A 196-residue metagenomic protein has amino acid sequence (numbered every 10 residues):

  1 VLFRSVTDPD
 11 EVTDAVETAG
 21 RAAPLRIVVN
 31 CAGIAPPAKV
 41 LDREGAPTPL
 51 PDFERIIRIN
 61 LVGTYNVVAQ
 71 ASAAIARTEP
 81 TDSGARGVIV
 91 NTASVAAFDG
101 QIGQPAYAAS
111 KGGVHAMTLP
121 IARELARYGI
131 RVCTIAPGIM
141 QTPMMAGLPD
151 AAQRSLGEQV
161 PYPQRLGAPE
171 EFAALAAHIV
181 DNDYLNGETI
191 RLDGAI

Functional and structural regions predicted by a protein language model:
V1-L2: Short, small-residue-biased leader/transition segments that mark boundaries at the very start of proteins
T13, A35-E54, A73, R77-S83 (+2 more regions): Conserved mid-core segment of classical short-chain dehydrogenase/reductases
I34, A46-N66, V90, Y107 (+1 more regions): Catalytic Tyr-X3-Lys loop
R58, D150-E171: Catalytic Tyr-x(3-8)-Lys segment
A73, A122-E124: Alpha-helical segment proximal to the catalytic Tyr-Lys
S94: Residue(s) in the substrate-gating loop at a strand-loop-helix junction that position the organic substrate next
A126, R131, L185-E188: Short, small/polar-rich loop/turn modules that mediate ligand/substrate recognition or access, typified
A168-L192: C-terminal substrate-recognition "lid" of short-chain dehydrogenase/reductases
